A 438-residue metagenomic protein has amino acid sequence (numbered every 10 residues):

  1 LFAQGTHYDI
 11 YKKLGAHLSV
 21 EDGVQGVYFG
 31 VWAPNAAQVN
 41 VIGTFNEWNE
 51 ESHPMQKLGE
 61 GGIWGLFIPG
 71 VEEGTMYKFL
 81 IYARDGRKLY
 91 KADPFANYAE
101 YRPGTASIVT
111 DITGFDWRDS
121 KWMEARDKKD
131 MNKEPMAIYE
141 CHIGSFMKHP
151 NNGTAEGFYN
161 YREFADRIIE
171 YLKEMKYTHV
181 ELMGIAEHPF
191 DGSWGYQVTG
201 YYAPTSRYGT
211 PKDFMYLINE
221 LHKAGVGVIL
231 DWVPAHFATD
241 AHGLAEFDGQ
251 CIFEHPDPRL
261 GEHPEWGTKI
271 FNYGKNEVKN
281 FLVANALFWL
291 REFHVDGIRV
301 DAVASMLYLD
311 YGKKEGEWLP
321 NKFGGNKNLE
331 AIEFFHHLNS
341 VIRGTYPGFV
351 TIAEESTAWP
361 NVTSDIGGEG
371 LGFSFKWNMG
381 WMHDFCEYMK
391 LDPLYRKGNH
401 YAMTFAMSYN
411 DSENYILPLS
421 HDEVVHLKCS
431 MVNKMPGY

Functional and structural regions predicted by a protein language model:
L1-Y28, L58-E140, S145-Y159, E163: The feature marks proteins involved in alpha-glucan
W32-V39: Short proline/glycine-enriched turn/loop motifs at strand-loop junctions of beta-rich domains
V39-V41, Y77: Short beta-strand elements bearing conserved aromatic residues within extracellular beta-rich modules
T44-N49, R84: Change "in extracellular beta-sheet-rich domains … of secreted and cell-surface proteins" to "in beta-sheet-rich domains
E51-G59: Short, surface-exposed loop motifs enriched in S/T, G, D/E and P with embedded aromatic residues
E100, S120-K133, H142-N326: Substrate-binding/active-site clefts of carbohydrate-active enzymes
A137-E140, H179-E181, R299, V350-A353 (+1 more regions): Structural recognition of the beta-strand scaffold that forms the well-ordered cores of secreted hydrolase catalytic
H294-D296, Y311-Y438: Conserved alpha/beta catalytic core and glycan-binding cleft of carbohydrate-active enzymes
